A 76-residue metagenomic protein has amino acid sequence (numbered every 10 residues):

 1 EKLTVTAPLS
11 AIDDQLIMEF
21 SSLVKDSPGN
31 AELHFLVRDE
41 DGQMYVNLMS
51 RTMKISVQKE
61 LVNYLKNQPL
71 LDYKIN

Functional and structural regions predicted by a protein language model:
E1-N76: Primarily single-stranded nucleic-acid-binding OB-fold modules
